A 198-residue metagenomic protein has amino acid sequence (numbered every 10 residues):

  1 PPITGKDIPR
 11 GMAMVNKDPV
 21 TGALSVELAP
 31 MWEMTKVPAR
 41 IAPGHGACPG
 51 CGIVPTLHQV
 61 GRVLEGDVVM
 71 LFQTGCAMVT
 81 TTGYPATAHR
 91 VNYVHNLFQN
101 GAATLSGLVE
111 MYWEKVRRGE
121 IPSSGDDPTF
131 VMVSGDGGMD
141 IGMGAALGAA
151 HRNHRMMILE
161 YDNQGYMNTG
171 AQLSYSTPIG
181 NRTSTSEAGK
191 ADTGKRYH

Functional and structural regions predicted by a protein language model:
P1-I3: Iron-sulfur cluster-binding cysteine motifs and their immediate structural context in ferredoxin-like electron-transfer
R10-I158, G165-Y166, A171-N181: Cofactor-binding active-site loop characterized by glycine-rich and histidine/acidic residues
Q172-H198: Phosphate/diphosphate-binding glycine-rich loops and adjacent basic-rich segments that engage nucleotide
